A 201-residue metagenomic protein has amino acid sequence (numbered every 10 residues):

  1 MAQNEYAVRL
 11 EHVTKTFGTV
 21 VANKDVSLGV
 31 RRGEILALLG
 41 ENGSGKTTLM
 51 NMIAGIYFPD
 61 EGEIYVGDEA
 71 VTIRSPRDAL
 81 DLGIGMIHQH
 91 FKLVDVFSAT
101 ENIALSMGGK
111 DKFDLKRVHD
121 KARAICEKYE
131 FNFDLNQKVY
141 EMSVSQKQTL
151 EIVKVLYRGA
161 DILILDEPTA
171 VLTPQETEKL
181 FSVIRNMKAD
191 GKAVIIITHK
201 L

Functional and structural regions predicted by a protein language model:
A2-L201: Glycine-rich phosphate-binding loops of nucleotide-dependent enzymes
